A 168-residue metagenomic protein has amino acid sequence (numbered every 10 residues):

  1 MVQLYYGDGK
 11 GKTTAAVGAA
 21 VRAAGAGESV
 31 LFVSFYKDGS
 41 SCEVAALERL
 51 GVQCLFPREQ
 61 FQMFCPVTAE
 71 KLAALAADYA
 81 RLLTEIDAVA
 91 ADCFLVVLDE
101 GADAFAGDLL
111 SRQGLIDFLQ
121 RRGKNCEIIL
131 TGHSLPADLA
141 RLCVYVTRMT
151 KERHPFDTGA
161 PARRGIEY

Functional and structural regions predicted by a protein language model:
V2-D87: Conserved P-loop
G7, E100-G101: Short glycine-centered, acidic/aromatic-flanked micro-motifs in structured strand/loop junctions that mark active-site
T13, V97, C143: Conserved RecA-like P-loop NTPase ATPase core
D87-A88, G101-Y168: Replace "adjacent to P-loop NTPase cores in ATP/GTP-dependent enzymes" with "adjacent to NTP-binding cores
A91-F94: Short acidic/histidine-rich motifs immediately flanking catalytic phosphotransfer sites in two-component signaling
